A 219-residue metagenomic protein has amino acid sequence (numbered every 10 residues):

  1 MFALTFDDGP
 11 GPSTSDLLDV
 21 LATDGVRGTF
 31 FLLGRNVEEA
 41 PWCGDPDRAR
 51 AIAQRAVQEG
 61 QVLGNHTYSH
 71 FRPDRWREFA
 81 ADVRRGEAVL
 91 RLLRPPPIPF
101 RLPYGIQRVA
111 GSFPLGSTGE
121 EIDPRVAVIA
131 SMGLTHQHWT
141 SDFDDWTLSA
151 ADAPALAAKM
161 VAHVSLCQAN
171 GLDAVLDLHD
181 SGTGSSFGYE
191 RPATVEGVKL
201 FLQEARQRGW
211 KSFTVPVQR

Functional and structural regions predicted by a protein language model:
M1-P97, L102, E204, K211: Active-site beta->alpha N-cap acidic-glycine motif
N36, Q218-R219: Short beta-alpha junction loops
Y68-K211, P216-Q218: Catalytic domains of cell-wall/extracellular-matrix polysaccharide-remodeling enzymes, centered on de-N-acetylation
